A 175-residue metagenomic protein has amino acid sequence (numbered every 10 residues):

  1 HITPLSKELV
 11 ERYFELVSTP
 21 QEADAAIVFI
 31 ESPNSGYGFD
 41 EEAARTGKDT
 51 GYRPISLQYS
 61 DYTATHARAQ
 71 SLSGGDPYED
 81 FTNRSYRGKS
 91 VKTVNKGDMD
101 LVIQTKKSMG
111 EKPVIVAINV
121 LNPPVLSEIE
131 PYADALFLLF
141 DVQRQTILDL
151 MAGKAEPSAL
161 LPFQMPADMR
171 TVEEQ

Functional and structural regions predicted by a protein language model:
H1-Q175: C-terminal non-catalytic regions of proteins with extracellular/luminal or membrane-system context
